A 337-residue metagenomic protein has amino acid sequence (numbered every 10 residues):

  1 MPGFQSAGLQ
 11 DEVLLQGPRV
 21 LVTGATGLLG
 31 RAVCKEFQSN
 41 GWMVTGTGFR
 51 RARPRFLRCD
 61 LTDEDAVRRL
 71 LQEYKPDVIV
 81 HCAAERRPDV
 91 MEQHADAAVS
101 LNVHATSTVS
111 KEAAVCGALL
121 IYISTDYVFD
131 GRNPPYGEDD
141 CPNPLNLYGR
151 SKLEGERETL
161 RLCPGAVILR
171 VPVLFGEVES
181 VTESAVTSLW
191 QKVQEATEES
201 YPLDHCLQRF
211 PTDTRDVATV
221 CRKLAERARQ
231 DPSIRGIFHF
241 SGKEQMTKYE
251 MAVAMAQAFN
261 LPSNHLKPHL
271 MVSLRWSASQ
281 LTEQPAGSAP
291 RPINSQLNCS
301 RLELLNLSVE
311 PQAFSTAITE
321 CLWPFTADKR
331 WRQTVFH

Functional and structural regions predicted by a protein language model:
M1-E12, Q312-H337: Amphipathic terminal alpha-helices
S6-L9, V13, P88, Q93 (+1 more regions): Active-site "gating" loop of Rossmann-like NAD(P)-dependent oxidoreductase/epimerase domains
G8-G41: N-terminal Rossmann NAD(P)H-binding glycine-rich loop of SDR-like oxidoreductase domains
F49-D65: Rossmann-fold cofactor-recognition segment
L61-L101: NAD(P)H-binding glycine-rich loop region in Rossmannoid oxidoreductase-like domains and their noncatalytic homologs
S100, H104-T108, V128-L169, V173-E179 (+1 more regions): Catalytic helix-loop patch of NAD(P)-dependent Rossmann-fold dehydrogenases
R157-R209, R215-K223: NAD(P)-dependent short-chain dehydrogenase/reductase
A218-G287, I293, K329-H337: Mid/C-terminal beta-alpha module of Rossmann-like enzyme folds, strongest in SDR-family dehydrogenases/epimerases
